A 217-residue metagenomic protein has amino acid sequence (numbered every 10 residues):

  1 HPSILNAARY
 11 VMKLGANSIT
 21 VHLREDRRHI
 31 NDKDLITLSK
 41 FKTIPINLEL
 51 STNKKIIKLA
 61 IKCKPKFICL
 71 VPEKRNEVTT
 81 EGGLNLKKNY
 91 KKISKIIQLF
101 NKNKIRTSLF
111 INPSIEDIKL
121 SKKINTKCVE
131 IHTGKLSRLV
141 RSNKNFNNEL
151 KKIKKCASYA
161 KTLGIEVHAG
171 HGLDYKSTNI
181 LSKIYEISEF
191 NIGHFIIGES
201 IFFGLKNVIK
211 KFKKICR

Functional and structural regions predicted by a protein language model:
H1-P65, L120-K123, N148: Conserved N-terminal beta1-alpha1 strand-loop-helix module at the mouth
I19-V21, I46-L50, I68-L70, T107-L109 (+3 more regions): Hydrophobic faces of well-ordered beta-strands that scaffold small-molecule active sites in alpha/beta enzyme cores
S39, T80-G82, R141-F146, G198-R217: C-terminal helical cap(s) of enzyme catalytic domains, especially alpha/beta-barrels
K40-L48, I96-L109, Y159-A169: Short beta-strand/loop segments at the ligand-binding rim of alpha/beta enzyme cores
L50-K87: Active-site beta->alpha loop and helix N-cap motifs at the rims of alpha/beta catalytic domains
K54-C63, P113-I124, A169, L173-I187: Catalytic cores of alpha/beta
C69-E77, K127-V140, Y185-L205: Glycine-rich phosphate-binding active-site loops on the catalytic face of alpha/beta enzymes
R106-Y159: Histidine/lysine/aspartate-rich catalytic loop segments that bind and position anionic ligands
